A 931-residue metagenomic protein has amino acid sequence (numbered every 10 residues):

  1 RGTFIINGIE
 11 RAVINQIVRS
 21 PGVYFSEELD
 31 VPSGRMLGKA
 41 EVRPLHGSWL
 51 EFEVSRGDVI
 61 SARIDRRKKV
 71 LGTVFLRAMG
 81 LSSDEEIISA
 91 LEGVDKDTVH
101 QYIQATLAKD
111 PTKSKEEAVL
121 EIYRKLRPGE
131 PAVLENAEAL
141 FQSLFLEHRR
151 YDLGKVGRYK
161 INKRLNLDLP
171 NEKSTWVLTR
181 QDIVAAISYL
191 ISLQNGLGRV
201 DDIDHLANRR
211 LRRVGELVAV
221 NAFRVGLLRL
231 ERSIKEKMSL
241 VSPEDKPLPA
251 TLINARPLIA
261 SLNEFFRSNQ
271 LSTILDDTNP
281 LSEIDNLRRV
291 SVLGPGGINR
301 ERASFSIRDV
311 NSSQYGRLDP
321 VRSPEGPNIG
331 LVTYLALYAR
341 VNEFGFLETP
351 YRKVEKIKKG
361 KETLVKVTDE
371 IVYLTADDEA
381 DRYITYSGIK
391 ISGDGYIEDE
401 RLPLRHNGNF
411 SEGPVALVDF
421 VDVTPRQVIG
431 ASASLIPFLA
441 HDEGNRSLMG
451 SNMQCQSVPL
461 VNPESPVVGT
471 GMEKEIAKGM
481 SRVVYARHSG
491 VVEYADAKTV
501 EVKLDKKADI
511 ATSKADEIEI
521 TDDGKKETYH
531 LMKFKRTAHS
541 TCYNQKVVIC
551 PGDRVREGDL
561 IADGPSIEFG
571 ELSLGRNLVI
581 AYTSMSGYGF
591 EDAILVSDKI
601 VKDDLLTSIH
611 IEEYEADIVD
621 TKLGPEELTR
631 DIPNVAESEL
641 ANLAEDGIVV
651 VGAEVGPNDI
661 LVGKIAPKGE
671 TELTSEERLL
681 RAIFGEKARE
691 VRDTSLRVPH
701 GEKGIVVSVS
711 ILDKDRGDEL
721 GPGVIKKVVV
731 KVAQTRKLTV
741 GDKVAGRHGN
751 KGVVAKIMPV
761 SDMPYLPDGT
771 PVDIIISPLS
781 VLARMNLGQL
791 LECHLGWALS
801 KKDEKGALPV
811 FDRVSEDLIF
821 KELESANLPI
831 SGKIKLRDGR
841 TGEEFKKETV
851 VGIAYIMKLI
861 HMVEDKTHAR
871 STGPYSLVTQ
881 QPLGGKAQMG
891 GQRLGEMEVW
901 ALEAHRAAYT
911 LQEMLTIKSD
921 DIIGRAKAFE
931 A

Functional and structural regions predicted by a protein language model:
R1-L293, G297, N311, A336-P459 (+2 more regions): N-terminal non-catalytic structural scaffold regions of very large proteins
R1-V18, V321-P324, N328-V332, M889-E903: Amphipathic alpha-helical packing elements
E10-V13, I17, P21, F25-E28 (+39 more regions): Conserved NTP-handling cores and scaffolds of large molecular machines
V70, V74, S114-E117, A132-N136 (+48 more regions): Generic recognition of stable, solvent-exposed alpha-helical segments in well-folded globular domains
V214, V220, R224, Y386 (+10 more regions): OB-fold/S1-family RNA-binding modules
V218, A260, E264, S268 (+7 more regions): Well-ordered secondary-structure scaffolds
K525-K535, V754-D773: Flexible glycine/proline-rich, aromatic-decorated loop/lid segments
